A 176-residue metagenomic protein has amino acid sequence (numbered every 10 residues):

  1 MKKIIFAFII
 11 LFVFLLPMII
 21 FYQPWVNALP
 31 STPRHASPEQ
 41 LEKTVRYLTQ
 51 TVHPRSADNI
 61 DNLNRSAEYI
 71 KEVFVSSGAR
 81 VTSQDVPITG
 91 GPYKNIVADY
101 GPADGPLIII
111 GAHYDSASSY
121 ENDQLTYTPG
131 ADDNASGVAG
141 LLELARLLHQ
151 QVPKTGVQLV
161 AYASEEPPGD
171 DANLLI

Functional and structural regions predicted by a protein language model:
I4-F21: Hydrophobic membrane-insertion alpha-helices, especially the h-region of bacterial N-terminal signal peptides
M18-R65, S77: N-terminal capping segment at the start of a domain
R34-L41, S56-A67, G91, L107 (+2 more regions): Solvent-exposed, acidic/flexible segments
Y47, N95-D99, L107-H113, G156-Y162: Soluble periplasmic/extracytoplasmic beta-strand elements of cell-envelope proteins
Y47-A103: A non-catalytic alpha/beta surface segment that caps or lines the substrate-entry region of metallo-dependent hydrolase
P87-T89, P102-D104, Y114-S118, S164-P168: Solvent-exposed loop/turn segments at secondary-structure junctions within structured extracellular/periplasmic domains
P106, A117-Y127: Glycine/charged-rich beta-loop-alpha catalytic/anionic-binding loops adjacent to active sites
T128-I176: Acidic/histidine-rich catalytic neighborhood of metal-dependent amide-processing enzymes
